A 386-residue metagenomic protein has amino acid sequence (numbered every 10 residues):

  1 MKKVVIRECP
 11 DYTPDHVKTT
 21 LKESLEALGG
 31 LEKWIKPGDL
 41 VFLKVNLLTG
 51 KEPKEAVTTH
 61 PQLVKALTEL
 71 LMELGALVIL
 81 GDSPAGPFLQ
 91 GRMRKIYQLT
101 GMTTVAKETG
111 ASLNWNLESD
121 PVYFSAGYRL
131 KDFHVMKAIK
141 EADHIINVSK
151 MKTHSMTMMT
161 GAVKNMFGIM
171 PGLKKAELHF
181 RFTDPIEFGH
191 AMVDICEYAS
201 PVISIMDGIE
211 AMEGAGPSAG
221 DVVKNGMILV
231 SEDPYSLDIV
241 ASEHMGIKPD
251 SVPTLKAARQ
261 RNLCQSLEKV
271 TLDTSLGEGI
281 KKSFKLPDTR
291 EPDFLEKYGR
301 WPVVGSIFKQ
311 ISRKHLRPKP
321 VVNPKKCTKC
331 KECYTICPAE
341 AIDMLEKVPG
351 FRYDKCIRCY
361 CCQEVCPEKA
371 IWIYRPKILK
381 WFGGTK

Functional and structural regions predicted by a protein language model:
M1-T328, Y334-A339, D343-V348, Y353 (+2 more regions): N-terminal and secondary-structure boundary signal
I357-R358: Extended, alpha-helix-rich binding/interface surfaces that flank or overlap catalytic cores and mediate recognition
